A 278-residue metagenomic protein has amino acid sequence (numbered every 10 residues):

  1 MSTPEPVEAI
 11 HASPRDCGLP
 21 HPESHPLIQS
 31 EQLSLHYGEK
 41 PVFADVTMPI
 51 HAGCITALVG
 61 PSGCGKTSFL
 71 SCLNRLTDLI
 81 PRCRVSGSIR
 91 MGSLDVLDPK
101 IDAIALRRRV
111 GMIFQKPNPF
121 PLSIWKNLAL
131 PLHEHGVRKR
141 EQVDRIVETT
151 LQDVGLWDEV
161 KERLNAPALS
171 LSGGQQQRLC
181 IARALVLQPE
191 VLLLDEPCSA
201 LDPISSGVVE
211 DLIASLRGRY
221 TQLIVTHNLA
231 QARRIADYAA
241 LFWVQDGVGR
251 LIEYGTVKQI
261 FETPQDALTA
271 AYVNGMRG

Functional and structural regions predicted by a protein language model:
V59-P61: The feature captures the beta-strand-to-loop junction immediately N-terminal to the Walker
N74, W125-E134, D144, E148 (+1 more regions): Short helical segment in ABC ATPase nucleotide-binding domains corresponding to the A-loop/adjacent helical element
S88-A105, N165: ABC ATPase NBD Q-loop/coupling interface
R90-D95, E141-E162: Conserved ABC ATPase "signature" region
A166-L171, Q175: Conserved ABC ATPase signature
V186-E190: A short, proline-enriched helix->beta-strand linker immediately N-terminal to the Walker B motif in ABC-type P-loop
L192-D195: Catalytic Walker B motif of ABC-type/P-loop ATPase nucleotide-binding domains
